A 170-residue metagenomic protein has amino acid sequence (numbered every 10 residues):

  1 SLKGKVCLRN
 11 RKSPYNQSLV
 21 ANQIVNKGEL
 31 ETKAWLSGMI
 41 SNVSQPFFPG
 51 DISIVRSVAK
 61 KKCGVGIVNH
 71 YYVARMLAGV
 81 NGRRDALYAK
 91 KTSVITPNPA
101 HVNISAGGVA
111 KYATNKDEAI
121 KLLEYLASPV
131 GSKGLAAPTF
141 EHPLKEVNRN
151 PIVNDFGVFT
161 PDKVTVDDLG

Functional and structural regions predicted by a protein language model:
S1-K12, Y125-N148: Periplasmic-binding protein-like
S1-K62: Extracytoplasmic ligand-binding site segments that recognize negatively charged/polar headgroups
L2-K5, K61-G64, A89-K91, K116-A119: Loop/turn elements at helix/coil->beta-strand transitions in domains of secreted/extracellular proteins
A21, V25, N103-K116, G134-L135: A bilobed periplasmic-binding-protein/Venus flytrap-type ligand-binding module shared by bacterial periplasmic
L36-I40, Q45-F48, A86-K111: Periplasmic-binding protein-like
S37, I52, R56, K60 (+3 more regions): Solvent-exposed, polar/charged alpha-helical surfaces in well-ordered, non-transmembrane soluble domains, broadly
G64-Y88: A ligand-binding cleft/hinge motif common to bilobed small-molecule-binding domains
K145-G170: An extracytoplasmic/periplasmic, membrane-proximal ligand-sensing/linker region
